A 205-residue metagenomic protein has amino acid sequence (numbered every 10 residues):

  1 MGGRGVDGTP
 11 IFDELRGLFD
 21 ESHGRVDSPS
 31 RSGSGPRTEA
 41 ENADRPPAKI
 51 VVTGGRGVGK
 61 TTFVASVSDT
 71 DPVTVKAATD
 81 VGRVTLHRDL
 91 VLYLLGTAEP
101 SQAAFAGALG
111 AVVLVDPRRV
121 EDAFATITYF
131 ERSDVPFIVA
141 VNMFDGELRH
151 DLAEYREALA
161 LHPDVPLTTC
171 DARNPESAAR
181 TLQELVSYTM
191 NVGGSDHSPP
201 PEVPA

Functional and structural regions predicted by a protein language model:
G2, T38-A40, A106, E202: Acidic, low-complexity intrinsically disordered regions
T9-E39: N-terminal intrinsically disordered, low-complexity tails
G33-V75, V81-L92: Conserved G1/Walker A P-loop phosphate-binding module
L90, T97-R119, T128-S133: Inter-motif core of Ras-like GTPase G domains
L94-T97, A111-P117, V139-M143, T169-D171: Conserved beta-strand segments of the P-loop GTPase G domain that flank and frequently precede/overlap
P100, D122, S177: Short acidic active-site motifs
V115-D164: Conserved C-terminal guanine-recognition region of P-loop GTPase G domains, centered on the G4
D145-A205: Canonical P-loop GTPase G-domain recognition
